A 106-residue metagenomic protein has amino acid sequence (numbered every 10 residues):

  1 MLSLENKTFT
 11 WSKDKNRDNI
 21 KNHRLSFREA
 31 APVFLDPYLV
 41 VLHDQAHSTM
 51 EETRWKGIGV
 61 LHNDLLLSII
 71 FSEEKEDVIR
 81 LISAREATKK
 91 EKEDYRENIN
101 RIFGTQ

Functional and structural regions predicted by a protein language model:
M1-Q106: Ribonuclease/tRNase effector modules and their secretory precursors
